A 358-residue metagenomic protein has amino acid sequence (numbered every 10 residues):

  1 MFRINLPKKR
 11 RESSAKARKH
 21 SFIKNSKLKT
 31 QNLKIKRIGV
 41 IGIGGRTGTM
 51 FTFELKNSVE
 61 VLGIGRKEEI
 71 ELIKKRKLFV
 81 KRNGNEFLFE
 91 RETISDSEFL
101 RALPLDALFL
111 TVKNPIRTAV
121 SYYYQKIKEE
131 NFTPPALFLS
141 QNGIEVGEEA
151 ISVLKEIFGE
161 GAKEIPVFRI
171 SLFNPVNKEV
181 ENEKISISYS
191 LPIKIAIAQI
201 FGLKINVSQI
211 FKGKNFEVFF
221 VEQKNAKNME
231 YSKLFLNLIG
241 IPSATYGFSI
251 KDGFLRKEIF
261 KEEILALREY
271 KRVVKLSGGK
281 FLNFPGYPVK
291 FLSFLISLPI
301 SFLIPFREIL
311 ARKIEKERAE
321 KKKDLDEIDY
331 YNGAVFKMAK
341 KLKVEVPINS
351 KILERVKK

Functional and structural regions predicted by a protein language model:
R10-R18, I23-K34: Short, basic, low-complexity termini and linkers enriched in Ser/Thr/Gly/Pro that act as targeting/leader peptides
L33-L88: NAD(P)+-binding Rossmann beta1-loop-alpha1 motif at the extreme N-terminus of oxidoreductases
I35-K36, P135, I193: Nucleotide donor/acceptor-binding cores
F87-S186: Rossmann-like NAD(P)(H) cofactor-binding subdomain of soluble oxidoreductases
V146-F235, I239: Rossmann-fold dinucleotide-binding core
K227-K271: Active-site-proximal catalytic alpha-helix in oxidoreductases
I264-K358: NAD(P)-dependent Rossmann-like dehydrogenase/reductase catalytic/cofactor-binding core
